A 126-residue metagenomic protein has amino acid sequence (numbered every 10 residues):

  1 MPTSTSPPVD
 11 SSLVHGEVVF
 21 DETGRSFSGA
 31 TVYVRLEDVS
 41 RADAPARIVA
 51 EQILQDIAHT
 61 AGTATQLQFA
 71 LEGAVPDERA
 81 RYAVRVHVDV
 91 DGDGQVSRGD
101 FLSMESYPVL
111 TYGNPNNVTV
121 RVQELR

Functional and structural regions predicted by a protein language model:
P2-P7, Y107-R126: Extracellular beta-sheet/turn segments enriched in Thr/Pro/Gly and aliphatic residues
S12-D21: A short, amphipathic beta-strand motif
F20-E22, D38, V90: Short solvent-exposed capping/turn motifs at the termini of beta-strands
T23-G29, D43, P76-E78: A short beta-turn/strand-edge loop motif at beta-sheet boundaries
T31-E37, A83-H87: Beta-strand signatures of extracellular beta-sandwich domains
D43-Q52, R98-M104: Short beta-strand and strand-turn-strand segments in soluble, beta-rich domains
A50-A74: A beta-strand/beta-hairpin structural motif
P76, H87-L102: Short acidic/polar inter-strand loop motif in beta-rich domains
